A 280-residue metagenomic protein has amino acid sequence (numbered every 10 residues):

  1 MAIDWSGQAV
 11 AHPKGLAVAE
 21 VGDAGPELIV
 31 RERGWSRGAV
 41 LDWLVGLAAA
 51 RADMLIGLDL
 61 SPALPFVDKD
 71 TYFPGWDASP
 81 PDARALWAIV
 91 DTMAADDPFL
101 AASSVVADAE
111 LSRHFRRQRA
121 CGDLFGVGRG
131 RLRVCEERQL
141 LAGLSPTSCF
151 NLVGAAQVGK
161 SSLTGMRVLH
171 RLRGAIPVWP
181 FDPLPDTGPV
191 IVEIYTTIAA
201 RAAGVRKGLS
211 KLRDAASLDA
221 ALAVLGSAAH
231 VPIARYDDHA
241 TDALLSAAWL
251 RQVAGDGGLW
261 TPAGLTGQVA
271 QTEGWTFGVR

Functional and structural regions predicted by a protein language model:
M1-I3: Conserved beta-strand elements of the Class I
W5-R280: RNase H-like (RuvC/DEDD) metal-dependent nuclease/polynucleotide-processing core
